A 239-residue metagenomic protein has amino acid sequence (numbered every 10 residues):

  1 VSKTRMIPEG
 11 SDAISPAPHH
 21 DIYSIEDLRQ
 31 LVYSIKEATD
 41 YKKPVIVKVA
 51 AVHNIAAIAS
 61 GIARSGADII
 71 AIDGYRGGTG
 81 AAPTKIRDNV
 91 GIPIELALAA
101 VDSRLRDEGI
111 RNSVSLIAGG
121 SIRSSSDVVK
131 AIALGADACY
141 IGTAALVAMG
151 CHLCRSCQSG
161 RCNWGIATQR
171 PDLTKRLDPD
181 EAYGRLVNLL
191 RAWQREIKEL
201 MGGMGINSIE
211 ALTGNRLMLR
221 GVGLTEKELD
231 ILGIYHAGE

Functional and structural regions predicted by a protein language model:
V1, I122, E196-E199: Hydrophobic alpha-helical context, especially transmembrane and signal-peptide helices
V1-I14: ATP-dependent carboxylate/acyl-activation modules
M6-E9, H19, S24, C162 (+4 more regions): Short capping/connector residues at structural and topological boundaries
I7, Y33-S34, Y183-G184: Short, flexible segments with low predicted structural confidence
E9, T143, L190-W193: Hydrophobic alpha-helical segments, principally membrane-spanning helices and signal/leader peptides
G10, I55, G61, G91-I92 (+4 more regions): Glycine-centered secondary-structure boundary/capping sites
I14, H19-T174: Glycine-rich phosphate/ribose-binding loops and adjacent secondary-structure elements that form binding surfaces
P179-E239: C-terminal extensions of enzymes
